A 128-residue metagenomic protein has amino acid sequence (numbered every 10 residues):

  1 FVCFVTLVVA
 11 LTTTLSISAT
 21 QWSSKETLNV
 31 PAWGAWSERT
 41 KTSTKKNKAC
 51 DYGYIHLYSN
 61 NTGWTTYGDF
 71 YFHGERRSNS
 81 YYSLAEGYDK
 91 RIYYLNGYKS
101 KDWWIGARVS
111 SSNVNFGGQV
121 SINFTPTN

Functional and structural regions predicted by a protein language model:
F1-K45: N-terminal prepro-regions of secreted/extracellular proteins
T20, N61, S80-Y81, S111-N113: Polar, enzyme-active/binding microenvironments
L28-N29, E75-Y94: Solvent-exposed serine/threonine-rich low-complexity stretches and specific carbohydrate-binding patches
R39-S43, Y88-Y98: Exposed aromatic-hydrophobic patches
K46-K48, L84-A85, N96-S100, N115: Surface-exposed coil/turn segments at beta-strand junctions on protein surfaces, enriched
D51-L57, G97-N113: Noncatalytic modules at the cell exterior or secretory-pathway interfaces, chiefly beta-strand-rich lectin/adhesion
T62-R77: Short, surface-exposed beta-strand/strand-loop-strand elements in extracellular ectodomains
W64-G68, S112-T127: Edge beta-strands of jelly-roll/beta-sandwich modules across compartments, strongly enriched in secreted/luminal
